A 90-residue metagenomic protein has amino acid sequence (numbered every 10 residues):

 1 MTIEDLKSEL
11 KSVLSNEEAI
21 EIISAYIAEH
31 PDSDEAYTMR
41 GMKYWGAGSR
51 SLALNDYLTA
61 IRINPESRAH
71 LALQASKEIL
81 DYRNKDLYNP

Functional and structural regions predicted by a protein language model:
I3, D34-E35, S67-R68: Helix-start (N-cap) detector for alpha-helical repeat units in TPR-like alpha-solenoids, especially tetratricopeptide
S12, K77-P90: Alpha-helical linker/edge segments of TPR/alpha-solenoid repeat scaffolds and analogous pre-/post-domain helices
P31, N64-P65: Short coil turns that delineate tetratricopeptide repeat
